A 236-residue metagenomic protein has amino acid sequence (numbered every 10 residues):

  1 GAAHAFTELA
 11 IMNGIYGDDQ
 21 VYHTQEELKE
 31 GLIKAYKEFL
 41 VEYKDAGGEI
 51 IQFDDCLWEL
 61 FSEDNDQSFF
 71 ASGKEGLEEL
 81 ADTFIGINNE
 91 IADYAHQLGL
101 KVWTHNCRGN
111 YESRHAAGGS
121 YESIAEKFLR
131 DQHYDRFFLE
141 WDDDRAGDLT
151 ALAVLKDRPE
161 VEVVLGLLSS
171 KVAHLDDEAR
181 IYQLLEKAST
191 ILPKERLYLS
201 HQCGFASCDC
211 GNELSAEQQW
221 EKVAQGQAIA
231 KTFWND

Functional and structural regions predicted by a protein language model:
G1-D236: Domain-level signal for soluble alpha/beta catalytic cores
